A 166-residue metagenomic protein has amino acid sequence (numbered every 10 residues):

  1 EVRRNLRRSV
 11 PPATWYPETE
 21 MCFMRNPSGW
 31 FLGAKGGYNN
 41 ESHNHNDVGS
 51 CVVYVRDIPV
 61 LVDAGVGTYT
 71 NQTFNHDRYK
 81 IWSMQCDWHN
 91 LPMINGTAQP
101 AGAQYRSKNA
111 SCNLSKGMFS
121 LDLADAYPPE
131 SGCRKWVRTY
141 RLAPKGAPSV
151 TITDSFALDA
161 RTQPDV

Functional and structural regions predicted by a protein language model:
E1-V166: Extended polysaccharide-engagement surfaces of secreted carbohydrate-active enzymes
